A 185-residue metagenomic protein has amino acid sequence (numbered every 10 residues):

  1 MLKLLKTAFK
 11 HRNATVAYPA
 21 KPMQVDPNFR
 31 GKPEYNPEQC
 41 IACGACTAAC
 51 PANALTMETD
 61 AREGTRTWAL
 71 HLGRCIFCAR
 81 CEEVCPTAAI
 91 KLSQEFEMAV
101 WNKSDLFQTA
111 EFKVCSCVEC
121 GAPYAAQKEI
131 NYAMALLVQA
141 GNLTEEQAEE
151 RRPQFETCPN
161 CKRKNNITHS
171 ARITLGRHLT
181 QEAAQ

Functional and structural regions predicted by a protein language model:
M1-A61, T65, H71-R74, R80-Q185: Non-ligating segments of multi-cofactor redox enzymes
